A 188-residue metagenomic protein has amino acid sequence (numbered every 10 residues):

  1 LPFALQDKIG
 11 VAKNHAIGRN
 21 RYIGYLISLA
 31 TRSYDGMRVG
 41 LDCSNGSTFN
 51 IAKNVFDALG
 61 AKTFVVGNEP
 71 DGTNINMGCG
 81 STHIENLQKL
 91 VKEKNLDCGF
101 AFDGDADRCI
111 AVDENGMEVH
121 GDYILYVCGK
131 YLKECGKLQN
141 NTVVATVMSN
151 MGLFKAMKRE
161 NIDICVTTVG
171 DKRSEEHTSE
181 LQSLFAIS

Functional and structural regions predicted by a protein language model:
L1-K92: Gly/Ser/Thr-enriched, mixed-charge loops and adjacent short helices that form phosphate/oxyanion-binding elements
P2-I23, S28, N115-E175, S179: Proline/glycine-rich low-complexity loops and linkers
L26, D42, I84-Q88, F100 (+3 more regions): Buried hydrophobic positions in well-ordered alpha/beta secondary-structure cores of metabolic enzymes
S44-N50, A106-D107, S149-M151: Gly/Ser/Thr-rich loops at beta-strand to alpha-helix junctions that form or flank small-molecule/cofactor-binding
N50-N54, N76-C79, C109-N115, Y123 (+1 more regions): Short acidic, glycine/serine/threonine-rich loops at helix termini
V91-L96, K137-L138: Glycine-rich phosphate-binding loop signature in dinucleotide/nucleotide-binding domains
C98-G99, G104-N115, S179: Self-splicing inteins and homing endonuclease
E176-S188: Single conserved hydrophobic/aromatic residue that forms the stacking wall/gate of nucleotide- or nucleobase-binding
